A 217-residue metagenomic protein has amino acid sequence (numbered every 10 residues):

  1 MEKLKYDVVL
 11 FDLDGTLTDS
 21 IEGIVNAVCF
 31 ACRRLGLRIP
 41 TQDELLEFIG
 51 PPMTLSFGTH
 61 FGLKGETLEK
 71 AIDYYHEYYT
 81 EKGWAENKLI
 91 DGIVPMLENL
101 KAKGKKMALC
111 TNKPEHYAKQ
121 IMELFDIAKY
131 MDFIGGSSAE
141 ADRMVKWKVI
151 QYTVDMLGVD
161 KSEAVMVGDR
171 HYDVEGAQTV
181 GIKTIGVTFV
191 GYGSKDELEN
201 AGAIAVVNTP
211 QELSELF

Functional and structural regions predicted by a protein language model:
E2-E47, F61: Active-site neighborhood of HAD-like aspartate-dependent phosphohydrolases
V8, V145-V174: Conserved Lys-Pro-Asp/Glu-containing loop-to-beta segment of HAD-superfamily phosphomonoesterases, centered on
V28, I93-E123: Substrate-recognition element of Asp-dependent hydrolases with the DxDx(T/V) motif
A31-C32, P52-G65, I121-L124, T153-V154: Helix-loop "lid/cap" segments that line or gate small-molecule binding pockets
R38, A128-D132, D160, I204-V207: Conserved H-loop
G58-P95, K103: Metal-dependent phosphoesterase signature
A128-D142: A short, structured active-site edge motif that brings together acidic residues
V165-A205: Acidic, Mg2+-coordinating phosphoryl-transfer loop and its flanking beta/alpha structural elements, shared across
